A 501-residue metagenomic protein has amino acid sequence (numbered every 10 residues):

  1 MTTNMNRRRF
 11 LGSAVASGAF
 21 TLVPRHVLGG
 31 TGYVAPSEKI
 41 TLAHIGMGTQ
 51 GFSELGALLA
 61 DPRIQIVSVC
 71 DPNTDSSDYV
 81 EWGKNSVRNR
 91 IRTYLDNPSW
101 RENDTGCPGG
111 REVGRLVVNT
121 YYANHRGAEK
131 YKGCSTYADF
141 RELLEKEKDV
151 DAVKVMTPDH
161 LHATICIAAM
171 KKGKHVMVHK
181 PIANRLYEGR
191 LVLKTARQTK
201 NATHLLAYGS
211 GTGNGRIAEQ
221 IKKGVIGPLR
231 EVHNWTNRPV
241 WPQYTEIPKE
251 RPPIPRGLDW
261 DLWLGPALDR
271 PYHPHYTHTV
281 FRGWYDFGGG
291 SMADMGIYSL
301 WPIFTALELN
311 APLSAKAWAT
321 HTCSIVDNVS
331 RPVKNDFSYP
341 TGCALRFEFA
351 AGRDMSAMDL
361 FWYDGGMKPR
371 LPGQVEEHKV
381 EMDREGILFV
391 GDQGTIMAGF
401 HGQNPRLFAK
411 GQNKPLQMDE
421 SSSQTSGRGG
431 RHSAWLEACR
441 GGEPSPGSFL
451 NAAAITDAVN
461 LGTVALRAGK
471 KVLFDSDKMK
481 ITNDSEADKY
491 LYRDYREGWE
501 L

Functional and structural regions predicted by a protein language model:
T2-K172, R190-T203: N-terminal glycine-/serine-/threonine-rich beta1-alpha1-beta2 phosphate-ribose binding loop of Rossmann-like
L11, L55, C70, R115 (+11 more regions): Non-transmembrane alpha-helical segments in soluble domains of secreted/periplasmic/extracellular proteins
G12-A35, F337-S338, E437-L501: C-terminal helix-rich "cap/oligomerization" subdomain common to oxidoreductases
T41-I45, I66-D71, T136, K154-V155 (+9 more regions): Structural recognition of the beta-strand scaffold that forms the well-ordered cores of secreted hydrolase catalytic
M47, R256-E437, E443-S445, D457-T463 (+1 more regions): Glycine-rich, aromatic-lined ligand/substrate-binding cores of catalytic and carbohydrate-binding domains
E54-Q65, P72-D75, K84-S86, L95-P98 (+8 more regions): Ligand-binding pockets and gating/stacking loops
Y137-F140, M156-H162, I182-N184, G189 (+4 more regions): Short, solvent-exposed turn/loop segments enriched in Gly/Ser/Thr/Pro and often Arg
H175, I182-G257, L262: A contiguous active-site-proximal alpha/beta segment in oxidoreductase catalytic domains
